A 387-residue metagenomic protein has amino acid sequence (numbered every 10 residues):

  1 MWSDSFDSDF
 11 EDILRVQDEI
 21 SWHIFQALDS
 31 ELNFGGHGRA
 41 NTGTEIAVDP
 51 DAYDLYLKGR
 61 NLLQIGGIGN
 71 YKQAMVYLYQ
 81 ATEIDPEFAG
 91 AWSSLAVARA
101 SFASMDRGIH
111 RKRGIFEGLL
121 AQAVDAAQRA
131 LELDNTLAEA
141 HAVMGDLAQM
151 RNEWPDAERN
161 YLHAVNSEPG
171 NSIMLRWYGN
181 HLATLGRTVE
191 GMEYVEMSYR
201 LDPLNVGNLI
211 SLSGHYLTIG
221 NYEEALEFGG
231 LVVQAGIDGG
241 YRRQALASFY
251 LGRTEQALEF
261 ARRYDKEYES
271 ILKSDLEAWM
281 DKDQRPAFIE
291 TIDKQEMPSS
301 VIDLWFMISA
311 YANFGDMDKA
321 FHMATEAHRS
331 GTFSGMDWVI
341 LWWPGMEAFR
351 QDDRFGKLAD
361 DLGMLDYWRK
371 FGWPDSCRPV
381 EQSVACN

Functional and structural regions predicted by a protein language model:
M1-L231: Acidic, proline/glycine-rich low-complexity intrinsically disordered segments
A127, A142-M144, L162, I173-L175 (+2 more regions): Alpha-helical protein-protein interaction modules
